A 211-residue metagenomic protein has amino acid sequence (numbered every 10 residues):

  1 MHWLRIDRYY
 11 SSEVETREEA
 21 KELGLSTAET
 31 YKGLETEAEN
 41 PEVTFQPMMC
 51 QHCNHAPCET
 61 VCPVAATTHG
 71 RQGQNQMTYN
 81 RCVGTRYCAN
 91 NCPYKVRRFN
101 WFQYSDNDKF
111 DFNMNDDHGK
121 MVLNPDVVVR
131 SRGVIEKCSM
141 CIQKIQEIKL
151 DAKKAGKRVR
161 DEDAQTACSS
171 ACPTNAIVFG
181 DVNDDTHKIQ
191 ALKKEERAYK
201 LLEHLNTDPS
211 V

Functional and structural regions predicted by a protein language model:
M1-V211: Non-ligating segments of multi-cofactor redox enzymes
